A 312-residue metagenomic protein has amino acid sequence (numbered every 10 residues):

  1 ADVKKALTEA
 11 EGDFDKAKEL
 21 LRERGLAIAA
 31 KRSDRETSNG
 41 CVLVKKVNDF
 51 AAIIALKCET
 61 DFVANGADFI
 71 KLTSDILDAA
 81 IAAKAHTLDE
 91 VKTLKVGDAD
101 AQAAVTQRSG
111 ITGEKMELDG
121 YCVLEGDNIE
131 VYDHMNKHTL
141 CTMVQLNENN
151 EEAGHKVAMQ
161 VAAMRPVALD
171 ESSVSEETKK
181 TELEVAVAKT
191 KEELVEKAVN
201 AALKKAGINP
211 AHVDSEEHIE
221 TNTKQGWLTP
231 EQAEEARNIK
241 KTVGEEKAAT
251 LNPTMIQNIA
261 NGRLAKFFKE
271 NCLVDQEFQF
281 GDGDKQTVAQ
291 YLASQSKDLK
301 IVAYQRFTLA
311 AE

Functional and structural regions predicted by a protein language model:
A1-E312: N-terminal assembly/interaction segments in proteins that build large macromolecular machines
